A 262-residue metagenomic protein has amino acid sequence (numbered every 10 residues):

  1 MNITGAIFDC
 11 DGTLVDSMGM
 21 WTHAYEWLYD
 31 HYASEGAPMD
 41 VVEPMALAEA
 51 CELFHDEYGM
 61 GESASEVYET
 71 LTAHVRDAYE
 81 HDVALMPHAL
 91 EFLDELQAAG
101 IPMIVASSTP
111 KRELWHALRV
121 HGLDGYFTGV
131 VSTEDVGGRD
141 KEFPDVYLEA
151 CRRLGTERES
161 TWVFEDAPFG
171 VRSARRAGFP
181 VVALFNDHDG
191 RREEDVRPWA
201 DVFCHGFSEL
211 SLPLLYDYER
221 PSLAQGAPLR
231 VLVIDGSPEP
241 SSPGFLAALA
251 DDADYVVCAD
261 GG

Functional and structural regions predicted by a protein language model:
M1-T4, K111, W115-Q225: Asp-based, Mg2+/Mn2+-dependent phosphohydrolase catalytic module
N2-A99, R112: N-terminal helical cap/lid subdomain that shapes the substrate entry/recognition surface in HAD-like hydrolases
C10, T133-E134, D166, F207 (+2 more regions): Fold-independent oxyanion-binding glycine-rich loops and adjacent beta-strand/coil segments at enzyme active sites
L14, L85, M103-A106, V163-F164 (+1 more regions): Conserved SAM-binding loop
L90-Q97, V171-R176, L246-A250: Surface-exposed amphipathic alpha-helices with a cationic face
G100-I104, R158-T161, P180, R230-V231 (+1 more regions): Short active-site oxyanion
T109-R112, F185-D189, S237-P240, G261-G262: Short beta->alpha connector loops
A224-G262: N-terminal beta-strand-loop-alpha-helix module at the start of alpha/beta ligand-binding or catalytic domains
